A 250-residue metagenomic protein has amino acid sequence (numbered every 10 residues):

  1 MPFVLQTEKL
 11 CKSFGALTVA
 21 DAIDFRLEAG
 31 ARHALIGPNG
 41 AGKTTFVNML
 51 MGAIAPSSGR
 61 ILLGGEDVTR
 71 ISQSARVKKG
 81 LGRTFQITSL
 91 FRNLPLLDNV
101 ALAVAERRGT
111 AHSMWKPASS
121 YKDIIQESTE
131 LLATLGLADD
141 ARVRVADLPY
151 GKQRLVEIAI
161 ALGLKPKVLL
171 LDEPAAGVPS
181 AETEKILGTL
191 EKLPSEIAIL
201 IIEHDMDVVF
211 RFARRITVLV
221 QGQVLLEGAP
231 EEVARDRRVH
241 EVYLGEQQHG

Functional and structural regions predicted by a protein language model:
P2-G250: Glycine-rich phosphate-binding loops of nucleotide-dependent enzymes
